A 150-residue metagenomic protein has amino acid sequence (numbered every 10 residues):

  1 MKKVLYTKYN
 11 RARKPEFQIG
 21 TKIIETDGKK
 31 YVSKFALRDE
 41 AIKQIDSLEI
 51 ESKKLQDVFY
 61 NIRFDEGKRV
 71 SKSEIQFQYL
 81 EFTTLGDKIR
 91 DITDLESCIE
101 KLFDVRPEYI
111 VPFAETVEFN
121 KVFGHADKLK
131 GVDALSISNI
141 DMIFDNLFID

Functional and structural regions predicted by a protein language model:
K2-N61, D65, Q78, L85-I89: ATP-binding glycine-rich loop module of kinase domains
V4, K72-E81, S138-I140, D145: Extended charged low-complexity segments that act as oligomerization/scaffolding linkers
E25-T26, R69-V70, I149: Generic beta-strand structural signal
S33, S47, S52, S71-S73 (+2 more regions): Generic serine detector
I62-D127, A134: Conserved structural core of kinase catalytic domains
K121-D150: Catalytic activation segment of kinase domains across protein kinase-like and atypical kinase folds
